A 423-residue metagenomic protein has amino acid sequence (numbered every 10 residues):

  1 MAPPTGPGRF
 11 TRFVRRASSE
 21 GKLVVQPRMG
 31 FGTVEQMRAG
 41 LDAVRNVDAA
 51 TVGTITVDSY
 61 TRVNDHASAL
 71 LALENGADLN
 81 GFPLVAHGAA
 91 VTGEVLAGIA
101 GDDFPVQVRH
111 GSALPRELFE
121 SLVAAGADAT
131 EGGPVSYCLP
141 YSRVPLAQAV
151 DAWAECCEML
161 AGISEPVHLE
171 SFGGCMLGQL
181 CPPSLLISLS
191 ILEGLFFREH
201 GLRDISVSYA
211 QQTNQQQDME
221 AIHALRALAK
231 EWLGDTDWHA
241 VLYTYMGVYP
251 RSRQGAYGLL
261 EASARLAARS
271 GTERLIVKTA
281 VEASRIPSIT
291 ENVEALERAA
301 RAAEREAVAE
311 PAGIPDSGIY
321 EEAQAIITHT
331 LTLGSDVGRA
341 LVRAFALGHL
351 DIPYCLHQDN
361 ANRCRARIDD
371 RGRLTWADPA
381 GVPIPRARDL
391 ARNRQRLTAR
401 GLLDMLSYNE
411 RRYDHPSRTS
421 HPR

Functional and structural regions predicted by a protein language model:
M1-A67, G101-D103, T272-P287, N292-R423: Acidic, glycine-enriched catalytic cores built around paired aspartates
M1-G194, R198-H200, D204-S208, N214 (+1 more regions): Catalytic alpha/beta active-site cores
L73, F82-H87, G101, G111-E117 (+8 more regions): Aromatic-enriched hydrophobic runs in primary sequence
L73, V150-D151, D218, S288 (+2 more regions): Alpha-helix boundary/interfacial micro-motifs
G81-V85, L160-I163, L233-W238, A302-E310: Short, basic, helix/turn surface patches
E165-E294: Long alpha-helical, hydrophobic tracts
